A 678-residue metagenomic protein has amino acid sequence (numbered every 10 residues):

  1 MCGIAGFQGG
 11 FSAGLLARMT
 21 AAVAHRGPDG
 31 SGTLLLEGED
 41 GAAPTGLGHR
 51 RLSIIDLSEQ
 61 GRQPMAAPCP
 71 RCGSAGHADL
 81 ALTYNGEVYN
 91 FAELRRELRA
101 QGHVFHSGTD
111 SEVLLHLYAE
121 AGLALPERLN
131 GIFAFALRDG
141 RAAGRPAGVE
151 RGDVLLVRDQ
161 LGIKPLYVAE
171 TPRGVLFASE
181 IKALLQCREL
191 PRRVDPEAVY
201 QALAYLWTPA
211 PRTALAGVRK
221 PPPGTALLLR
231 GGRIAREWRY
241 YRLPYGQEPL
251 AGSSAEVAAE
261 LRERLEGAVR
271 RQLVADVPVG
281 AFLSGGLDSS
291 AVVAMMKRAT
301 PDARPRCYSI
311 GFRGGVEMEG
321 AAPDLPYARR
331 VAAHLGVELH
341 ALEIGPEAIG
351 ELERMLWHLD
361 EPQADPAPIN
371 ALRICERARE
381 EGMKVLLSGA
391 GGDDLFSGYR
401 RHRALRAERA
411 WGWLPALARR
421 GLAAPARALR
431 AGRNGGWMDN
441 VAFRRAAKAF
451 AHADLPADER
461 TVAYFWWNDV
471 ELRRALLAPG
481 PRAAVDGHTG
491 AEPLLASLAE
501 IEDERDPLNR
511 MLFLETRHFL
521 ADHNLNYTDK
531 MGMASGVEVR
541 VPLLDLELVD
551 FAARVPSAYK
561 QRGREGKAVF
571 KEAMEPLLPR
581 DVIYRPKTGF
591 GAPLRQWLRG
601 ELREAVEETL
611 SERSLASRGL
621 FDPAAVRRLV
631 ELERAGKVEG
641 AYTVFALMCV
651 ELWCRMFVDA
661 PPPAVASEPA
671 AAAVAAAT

Functional and structural regions predicted by a protein language model:
M1, A43, Q186-C187, D195 (+6 more regions): Adenosyl-5′-phosphate
M1-E353, W357-L359, A371, C375 (+8 more regions): Cysteine-centered catalytic environments shared across enzyme families
G6, L98-G102, L185-R188, E248 (+8 more regions): Short amphipathic alpha-helical interaction patches enriched in hydrophobic/aromatic residues with interspersed Lys/Arg
Q8, L283-S284, D393, V537-R540 (+1 more regions): Conserved short loop/turn motifs at secondary-structure junctions
L137, L156, L176, L228 (+3 more regions): A structural signal for short, well-ordered beta-strand segments and their strand-loop junctions that often border
Q160, R373-N434, E459, N524-L548: Active-site adenylate/phosphate-handling loop in enzymes that bind or generate adenylated species
L283, G389, L520: Conserved S/T- and glycine-rich ATP-binding loop of Class I adenylate-forming
L356-H358, R400-A407, A664-V665: Short secondary-structure boundary/capping segments
